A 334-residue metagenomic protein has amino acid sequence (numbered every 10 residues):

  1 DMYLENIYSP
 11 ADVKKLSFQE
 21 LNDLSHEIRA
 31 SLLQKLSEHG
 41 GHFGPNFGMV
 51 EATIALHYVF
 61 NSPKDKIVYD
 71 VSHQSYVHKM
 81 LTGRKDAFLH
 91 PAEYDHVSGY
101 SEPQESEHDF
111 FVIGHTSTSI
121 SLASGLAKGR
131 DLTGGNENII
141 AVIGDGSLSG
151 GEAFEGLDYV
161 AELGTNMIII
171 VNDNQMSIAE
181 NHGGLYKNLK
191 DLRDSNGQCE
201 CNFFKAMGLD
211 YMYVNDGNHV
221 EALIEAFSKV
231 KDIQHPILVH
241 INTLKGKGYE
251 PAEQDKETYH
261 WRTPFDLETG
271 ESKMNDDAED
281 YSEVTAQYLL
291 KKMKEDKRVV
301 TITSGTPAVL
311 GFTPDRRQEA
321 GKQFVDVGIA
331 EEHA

Functional and structural regions predicted by a protein language model:
D1-T82, F203-G208, V214-V220, I237-H240: N-terminal amphipathic, basic-rich helices that act as targeting or association modules
M2, Y8-A11, E38, G83-D86 (+7 more regions): Residue-level signal for pocket-adjacent positions within structured domains
S9-K14, L33-G41, E105-F111, L209-M212 (+4 more regions): Glycine- and acidic
H42-L163, Y281, K297-D315: Cofactor-binding active-site loop characterized by glycine-rich and histidine/acidic residues
P45, I67-D70, A141, I169-N172 (+4 more regions): General beta-strand structural signal in soluble alpha/beta enzymes
N61-S62, D232-I233, K292-E295: Flexible, charged surface loops at secondary-structure boundaries
K66, Y249-A334: Non-catalytic terminal/interface segments that mediate subunit docking, oligomerization, and allosteric communication
Q74, D109-A278, S282-Q287: Glycine-rich ThDP/TPP pyrophosphate-binding loop and its adjacent helix/strand module within ThDP-dependent enzymes
